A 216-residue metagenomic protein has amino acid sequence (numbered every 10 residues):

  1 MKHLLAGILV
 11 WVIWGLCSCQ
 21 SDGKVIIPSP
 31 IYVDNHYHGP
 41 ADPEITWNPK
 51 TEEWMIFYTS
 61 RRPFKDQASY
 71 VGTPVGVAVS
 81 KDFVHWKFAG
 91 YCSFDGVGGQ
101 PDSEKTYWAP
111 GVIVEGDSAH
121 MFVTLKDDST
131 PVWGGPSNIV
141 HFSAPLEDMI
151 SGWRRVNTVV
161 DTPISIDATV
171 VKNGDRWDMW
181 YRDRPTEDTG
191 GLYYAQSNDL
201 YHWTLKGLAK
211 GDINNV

Functional and structural regions predicted by a protein language model:
M1-L4: Positively charged n-region of N-terminal signal peptides that target proteins for export
A6-G15: Bacterial N-terminal signal peptides
C19-V216: Carbohydrate-active catalytic/glycan-binding domains of CAZyme proteins, especially the secreted or lumenal ectodomains
